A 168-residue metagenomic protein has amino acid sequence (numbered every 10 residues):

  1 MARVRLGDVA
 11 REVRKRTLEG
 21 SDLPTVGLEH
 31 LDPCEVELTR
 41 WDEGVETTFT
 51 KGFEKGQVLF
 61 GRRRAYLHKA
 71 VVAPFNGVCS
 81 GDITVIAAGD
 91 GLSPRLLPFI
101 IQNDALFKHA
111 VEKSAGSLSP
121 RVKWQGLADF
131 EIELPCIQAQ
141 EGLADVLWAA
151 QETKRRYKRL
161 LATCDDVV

Functional and structural regions predicted by a protein language model:
M1-T17, D129-V168: Non-catalytic DNA-recognition/assembly elements of restriction-modification systems
G7-K55: Sequence-specific dsDNA recognition surfaces
L28, A88, I132: Active-site donor-binding loop signature of nucleotide-sugar glycosyltransferases
T50, V58-D104: A short beta-sheet element
R63, G77-T84, G116-E141: A short glycine-rich beta-alpha junction/loop motif
L106-H109: Periplasmic-binding protein-like
K113: Phosphate/ribose-phosphate-bearing ligand recognition and processing surfaces, centered on ADP-ribose/NAD(+/P+) systems
